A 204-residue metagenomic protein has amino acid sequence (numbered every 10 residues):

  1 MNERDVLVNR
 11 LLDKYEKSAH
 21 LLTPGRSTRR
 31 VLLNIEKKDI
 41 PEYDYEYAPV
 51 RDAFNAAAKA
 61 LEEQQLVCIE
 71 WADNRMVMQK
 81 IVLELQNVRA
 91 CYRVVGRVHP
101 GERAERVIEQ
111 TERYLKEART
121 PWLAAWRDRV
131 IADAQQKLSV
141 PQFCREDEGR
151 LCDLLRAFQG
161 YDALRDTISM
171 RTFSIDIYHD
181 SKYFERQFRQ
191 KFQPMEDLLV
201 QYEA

Functional and structural regions predicted by a protein language model:
M1-A204: Nucleic-acid enzyme cleavage-core boundary/entry regions
